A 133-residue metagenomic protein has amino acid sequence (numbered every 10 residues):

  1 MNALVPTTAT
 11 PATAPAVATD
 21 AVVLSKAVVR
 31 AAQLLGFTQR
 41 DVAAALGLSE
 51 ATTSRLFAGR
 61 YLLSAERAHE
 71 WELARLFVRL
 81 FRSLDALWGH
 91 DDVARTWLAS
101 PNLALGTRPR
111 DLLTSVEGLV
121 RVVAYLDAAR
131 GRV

Functional and structural regions predicted by a protein language model:
M1-V133: Non-transmembrane "mature" sequence context
